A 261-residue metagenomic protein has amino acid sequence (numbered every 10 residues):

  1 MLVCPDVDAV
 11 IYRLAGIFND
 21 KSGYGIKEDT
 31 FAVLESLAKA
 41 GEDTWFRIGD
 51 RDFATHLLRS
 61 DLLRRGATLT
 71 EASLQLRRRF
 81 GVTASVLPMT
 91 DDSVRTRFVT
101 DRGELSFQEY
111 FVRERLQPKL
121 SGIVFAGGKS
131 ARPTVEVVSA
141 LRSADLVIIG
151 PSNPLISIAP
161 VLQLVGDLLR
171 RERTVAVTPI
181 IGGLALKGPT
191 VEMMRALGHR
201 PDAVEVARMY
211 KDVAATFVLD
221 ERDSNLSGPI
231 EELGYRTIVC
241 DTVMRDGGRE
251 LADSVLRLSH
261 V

Functional and structural regions predicted by a protein language model:
M1-A126: Electropositive, gly/pro-rich neighborhoods at or near active sites that engage anionic ligands
S121-A140: Active-site glycine-rich loop that binds ribose-phosphate moieties when present
V124, I148-G150, V175, V218: Structural motif
G128-S130, S152-L164: Active-site glycine- and acidic-residue-rich loops that bind and position anionic ligands or nucleotide-like cofactors
A144: An anion/phosphate-binding loop that grips the pyrophosphate of nucleotide cofactors and donors
S152-I156, I180-G182, D223: Short glycine-rich anion-binding loops that position phosphate/pyrophosphate groups of nucleotides and phosphorylated
A159-L197, G228: Redox- and metal-dependent alpha/beta enzyme cores, enriched for Fe-S-associated oxidoreductases and cofactor-handling
K187-V261: C-terminal functional extensions of proteins
